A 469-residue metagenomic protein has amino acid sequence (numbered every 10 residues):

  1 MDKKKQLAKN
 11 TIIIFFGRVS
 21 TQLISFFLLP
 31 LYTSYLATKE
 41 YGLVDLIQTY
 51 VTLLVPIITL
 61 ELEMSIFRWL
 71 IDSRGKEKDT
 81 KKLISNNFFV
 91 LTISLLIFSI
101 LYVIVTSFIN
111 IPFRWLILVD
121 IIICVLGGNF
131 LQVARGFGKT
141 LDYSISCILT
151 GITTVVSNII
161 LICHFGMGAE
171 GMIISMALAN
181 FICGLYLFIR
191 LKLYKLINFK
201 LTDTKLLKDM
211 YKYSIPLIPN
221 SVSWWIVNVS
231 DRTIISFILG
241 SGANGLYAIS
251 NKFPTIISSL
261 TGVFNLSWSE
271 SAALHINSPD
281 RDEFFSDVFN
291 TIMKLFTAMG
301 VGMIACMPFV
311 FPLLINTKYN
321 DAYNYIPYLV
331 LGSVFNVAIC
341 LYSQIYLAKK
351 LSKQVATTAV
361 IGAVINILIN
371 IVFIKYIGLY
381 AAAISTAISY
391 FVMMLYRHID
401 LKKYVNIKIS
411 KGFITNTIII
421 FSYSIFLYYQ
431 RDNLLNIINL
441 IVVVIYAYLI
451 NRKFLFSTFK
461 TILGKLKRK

Functional and structural regions predicted by a protein language model:
M1-K3, W115, A169-I173, L185-N228 (+3 more regions): Interhelical loop/hinge segments that connect adjacent transmembrane helices in multipass membrane
N10-S25, T150, M172-L187, L191 (+3 more regions): Transmembrane helical elements of multi-pass membrane transporters/channels
V19, I58-T59, M64, S85-I111 (+5 more regions): Alpha-helical transmembrane segments of multi-pass membrane transport and lipid-handling proteins
L29-P30, T59-G75, S250, P254-N290 (+1 more regions): Helix-loop junctions and terminal segments of transmembrane helices in multi-pass membrane transport/translocation
L36-I47, S73-N86, L96-I122, H164-I173 (+2 more regions): Membrane-interface helix-capping segments at transmembrane helix termini in multi-pass transporters
W69, R74, C124-C147, V330-I361 (+1 more regions): Membrane-interface junctions at transmembrane-helix termini in multi-pass inner-membrane proteins
I145-L193, I361-I365, L379-I399, I437-V443: Hydrophobic alpha-helical transmembrane segments
L427-K469: Membrane-proximal transmembrane or re-entrant/amphipathic helices at the cytosolic face
